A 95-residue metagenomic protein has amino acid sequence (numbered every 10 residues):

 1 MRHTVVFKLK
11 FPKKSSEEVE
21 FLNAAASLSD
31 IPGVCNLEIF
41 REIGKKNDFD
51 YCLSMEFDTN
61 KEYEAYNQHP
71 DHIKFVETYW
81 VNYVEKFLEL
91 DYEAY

Functional and structural regions predicted by a protein language model:
R2-F7, G44-N67: Short, well-ordered beta-strand segments in beta-rich or mixed alpha/beta enzyme and ligand-binding folds
V6, K10-K14: N-terminal presequence-like segments and adjacent domain-start helices
K13-V19, E62-A65: Short, conserved charged micro-motifs
F21-A24: A general structural detector for well-ordered alpha-helical segments in enzyme core domains, enriched
S27-C52: Short, glycine- and small/hydrophobic-rich beta-strand elements in well-ordered beta-sheets
D30-P32, N60-L90: An amphipathic, aromatic/His-enriched active-site/gating alpha helix that lines ligand/cofactor pockets
E38-N47, E77-Y95: Glycine-rich beta-strand-turn "strand-cap" elements at beta-sheet edges
